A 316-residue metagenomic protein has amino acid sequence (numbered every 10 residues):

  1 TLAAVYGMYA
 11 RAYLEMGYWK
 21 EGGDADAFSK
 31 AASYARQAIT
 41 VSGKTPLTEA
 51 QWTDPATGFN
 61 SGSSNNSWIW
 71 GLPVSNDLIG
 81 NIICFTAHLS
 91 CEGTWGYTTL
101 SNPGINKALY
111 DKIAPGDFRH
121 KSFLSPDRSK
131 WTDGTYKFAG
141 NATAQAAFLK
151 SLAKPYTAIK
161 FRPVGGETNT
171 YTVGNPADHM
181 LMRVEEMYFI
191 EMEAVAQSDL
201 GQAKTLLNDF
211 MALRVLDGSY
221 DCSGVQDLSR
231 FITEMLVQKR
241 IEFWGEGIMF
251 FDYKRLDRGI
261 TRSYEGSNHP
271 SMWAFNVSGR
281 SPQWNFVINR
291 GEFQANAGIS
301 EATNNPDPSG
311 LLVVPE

Functional and structural regions predicted by a protein language model:
T1-T86, T99, P103, Y110-E316: Acidic/polar-rich alpha-helix caps and helix-coil junctions
L89-S90: A low-complexity, Ser/Thr/Gly/Pro-enriched, surface-exposed linker/loop concept that marks segments flanking
